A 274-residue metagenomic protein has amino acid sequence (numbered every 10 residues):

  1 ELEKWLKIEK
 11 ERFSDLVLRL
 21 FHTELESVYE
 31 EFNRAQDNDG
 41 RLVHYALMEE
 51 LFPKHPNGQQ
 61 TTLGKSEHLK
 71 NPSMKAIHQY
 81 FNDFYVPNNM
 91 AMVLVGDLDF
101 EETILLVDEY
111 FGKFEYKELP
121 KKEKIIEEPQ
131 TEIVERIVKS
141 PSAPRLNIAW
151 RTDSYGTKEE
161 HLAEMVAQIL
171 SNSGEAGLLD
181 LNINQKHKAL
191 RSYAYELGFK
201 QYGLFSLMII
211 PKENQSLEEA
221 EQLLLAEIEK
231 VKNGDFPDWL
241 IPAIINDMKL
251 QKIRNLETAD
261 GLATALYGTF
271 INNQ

Functional and structural regions predicted by a protein language model:
E1-E11, G40-E67, N89-V95, P144-S154 (+2 more regions): M16 family metallopeptidases and their MPP-like homologs
E1-R41, P56-N57, H68-N89, L106-E109 (+1 more regions): Active-site-adjacent, His/Asp/Glu-enriched structural segments that form or flank metal-binding and acid/base networks
L16-E24, L119-P120, G234-L240: Surface-exposed patches in mature extracellular/periplasmic domains of secreted proteins
F21, K158-M165, N184: PPIase-associated folding chaperone regions across multiple families
K54, T62, A91-S154, N255-L256: An aromatic/glycine/proline-enriched structural segment found at the starts of mature extracellular/organellar domains
H78-N82, I133-I137, R191-L197: Short beta-strand/turn micro-motifs at beta-sheet edges
Y85-N88, P129-E132, S140-R145, E160-H161 (+1 more regions): Short, solvent-exposed loop/turn segments at the edges of secondary structure
